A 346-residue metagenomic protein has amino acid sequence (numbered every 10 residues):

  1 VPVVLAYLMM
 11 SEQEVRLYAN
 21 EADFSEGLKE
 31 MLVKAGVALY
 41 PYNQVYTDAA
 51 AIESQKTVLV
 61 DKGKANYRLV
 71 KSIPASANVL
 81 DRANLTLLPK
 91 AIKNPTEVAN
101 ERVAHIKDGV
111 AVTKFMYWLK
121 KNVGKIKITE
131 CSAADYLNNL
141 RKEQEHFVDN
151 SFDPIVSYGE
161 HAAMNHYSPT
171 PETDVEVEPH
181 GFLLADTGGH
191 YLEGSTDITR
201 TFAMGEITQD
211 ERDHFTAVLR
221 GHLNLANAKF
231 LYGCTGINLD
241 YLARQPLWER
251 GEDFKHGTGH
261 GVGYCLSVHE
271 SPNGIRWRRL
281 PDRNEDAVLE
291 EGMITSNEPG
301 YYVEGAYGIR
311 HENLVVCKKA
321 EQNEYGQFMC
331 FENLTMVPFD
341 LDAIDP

Functional and structural regions predicted by a protein language model:
V1-P346: Active-site neighborhoods and metal-handling regions in enzymes and metal-associated proteins
